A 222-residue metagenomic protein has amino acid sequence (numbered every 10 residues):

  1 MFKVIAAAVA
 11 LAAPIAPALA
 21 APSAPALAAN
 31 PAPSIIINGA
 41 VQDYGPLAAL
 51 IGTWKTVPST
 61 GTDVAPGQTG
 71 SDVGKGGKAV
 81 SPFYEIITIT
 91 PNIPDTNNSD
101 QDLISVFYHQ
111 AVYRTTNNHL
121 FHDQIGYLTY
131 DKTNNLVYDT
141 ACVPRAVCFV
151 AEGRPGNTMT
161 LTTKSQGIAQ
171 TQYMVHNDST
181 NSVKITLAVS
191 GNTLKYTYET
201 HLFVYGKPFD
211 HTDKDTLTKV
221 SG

Functional and structural regions predicted by a protein language model:
M1-S23: Secretory targeting and sorting signals
L27-G222: Hydrophobic small-molecule pocket/channel-lining residues, especially in calycin-type beta-barrels
